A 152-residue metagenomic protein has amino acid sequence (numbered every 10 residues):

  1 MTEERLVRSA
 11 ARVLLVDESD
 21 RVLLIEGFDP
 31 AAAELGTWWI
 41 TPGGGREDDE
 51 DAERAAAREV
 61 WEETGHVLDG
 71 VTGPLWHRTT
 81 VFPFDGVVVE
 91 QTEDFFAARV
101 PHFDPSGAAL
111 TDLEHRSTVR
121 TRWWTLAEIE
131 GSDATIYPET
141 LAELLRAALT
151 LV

Functional and structural regions predicted by a protein language model:
M1-I40: N-terminal strand-loop-strand
V7, W39, W76, T121-W124: Tryptophan-centric aromatic hotspots in well-structured domains and transmembrane helices
R8, G36, T41, D69 (+2 more regions): Short connector loops at helix/strand junctions that flank enzyme active sites, especially segments positioning acidic
D17-D20, F28, R99-D104, L126-E128: Short loop segments at secondary-structure junctions
E26-F28, L75-T80: Generic short beta-strand segments
T41-P74: The catalytic Nudix box helix
T79-A109, R122, L144, A148: Active-site-adjacent beta-strand/loop module that shapes the phosphate/pyrophosphate-binding cleft
F95-A97, G107-L144: NUDIX/MutT-family hydrolases
